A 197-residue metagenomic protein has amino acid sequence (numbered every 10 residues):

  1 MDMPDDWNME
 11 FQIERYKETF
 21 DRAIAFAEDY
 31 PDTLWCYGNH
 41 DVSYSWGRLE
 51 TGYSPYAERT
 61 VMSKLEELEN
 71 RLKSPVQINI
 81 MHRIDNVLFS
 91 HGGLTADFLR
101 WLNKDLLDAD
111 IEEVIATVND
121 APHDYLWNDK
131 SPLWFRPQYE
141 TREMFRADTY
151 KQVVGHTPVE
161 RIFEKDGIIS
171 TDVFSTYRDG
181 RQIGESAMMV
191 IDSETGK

Functional and structural regions predicted by a protein language model:
M1, L34-N39, F89-S90, K151-T157 (+1 more regions): Active-site neighborhood of phospho(di)ester-bond hydrolases with catalytic His/Asp-centered motifs
M1-L68: Core catalytic region of metal-dependent phosphoesterases/phosphodiesterases, especially metallo-beta-lactamase-like
D5-W7, V42-G47, S90-G92, A96-R100 (+2 more regions): Short catalytic/ligand-binding loop motif for oxyanion handling, primarily in non-cytosolic enzymes, centered on
E18-A23, P75-Q77, G155-H156: Short alpha-helical segments and helix-capping/turn motifs at coil-helix boundaries
D21-A23, R59-S63, E112-T117, T176-G180 (+1 more regions): Glycine-rich loops and low-complexity Gly/Arg-rich segments that provide flexible linkers or classic glycine-based
E28-Y30, I84, A147, K165: Short, well-ordered coil/turn elements that cap or connect secondary structure elements
T51, P55-S74, I78-F145: Active-site-proximal loop/helix segment associated with metal-binding centers of metalloenzymes
Q138-G196: Conserved beta-sheet core of the metallophosphoesterase superfamily
